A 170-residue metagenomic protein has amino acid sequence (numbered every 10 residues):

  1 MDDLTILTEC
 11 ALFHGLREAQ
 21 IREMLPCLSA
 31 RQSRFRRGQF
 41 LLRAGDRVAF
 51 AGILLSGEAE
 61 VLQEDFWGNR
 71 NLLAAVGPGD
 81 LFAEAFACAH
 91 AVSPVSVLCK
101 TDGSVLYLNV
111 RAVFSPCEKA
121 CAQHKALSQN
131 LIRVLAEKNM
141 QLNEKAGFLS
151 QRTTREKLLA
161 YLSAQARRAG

Functional and structural regions predicted by a protein language model:
M1-R37, F86-C88: Cyclic nucleotide-binding regulatory module and flanking cytosolic helices
C27-L28, D46-V48: Short, small/polar residue-rich loop motifs at catalytic or cofactor-binding pockets
L28, L72-I132: Cyclic-nucleotide recognition modules
S29, L42, L55, A160-R167: Short, locally clustered residues in the helix-turn-helix/winged-helix DNA-binding domain
G38, A49-L62, P78-G79: Glycine- and acidic-residue-biased ligand/ion/polar-headgroup-sensing regions
F40-D46: Short phosphate-coordinating micro-motif centered on Lys-Gly-acidic
A59-N71: A short beta-strand-loop-beta hairpin characteristic of the jelly-roll/cupin
K100, A122-G170: Polybasic "coupling" helices that flank or enter modular domains
